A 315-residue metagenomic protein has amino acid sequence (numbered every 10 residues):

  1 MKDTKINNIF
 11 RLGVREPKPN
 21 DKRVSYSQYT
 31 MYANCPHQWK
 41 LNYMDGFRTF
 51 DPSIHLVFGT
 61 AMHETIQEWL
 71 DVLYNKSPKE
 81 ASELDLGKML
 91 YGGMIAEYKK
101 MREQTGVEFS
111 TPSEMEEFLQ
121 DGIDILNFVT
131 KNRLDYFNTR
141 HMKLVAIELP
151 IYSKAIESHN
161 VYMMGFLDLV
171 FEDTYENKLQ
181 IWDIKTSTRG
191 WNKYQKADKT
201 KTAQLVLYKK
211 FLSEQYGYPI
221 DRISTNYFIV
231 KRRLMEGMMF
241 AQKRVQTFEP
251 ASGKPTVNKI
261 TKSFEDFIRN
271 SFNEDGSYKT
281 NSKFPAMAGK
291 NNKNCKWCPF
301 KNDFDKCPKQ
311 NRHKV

Functional and structural regions predicted by a protein language model:
M1-V315: RecB-family 4Fe-4S metal-dependent nuclease core
